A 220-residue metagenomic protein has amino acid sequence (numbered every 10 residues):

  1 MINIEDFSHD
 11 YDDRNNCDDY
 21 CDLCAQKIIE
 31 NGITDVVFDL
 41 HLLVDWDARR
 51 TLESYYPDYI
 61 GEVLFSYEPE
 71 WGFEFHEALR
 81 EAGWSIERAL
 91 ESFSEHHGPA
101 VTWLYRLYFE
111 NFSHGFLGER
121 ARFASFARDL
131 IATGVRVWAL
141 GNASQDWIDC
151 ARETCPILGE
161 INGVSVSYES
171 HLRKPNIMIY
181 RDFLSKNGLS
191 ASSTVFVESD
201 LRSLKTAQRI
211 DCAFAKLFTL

Functional and structural regions predicted by a protein language model:
I2-G72: Active-site neighborhood of HAD-like aspartate-dependent phosphohydrolases
V37-L40, W138-N142, E198: Short beta-strand segments
L42-V44, R49-T51, A143-D146, S170-L172 (+1 more regions): Short, solvent-exposed loop/turn segments at secondary-structure junctions
E74-F109: A metal-dependent, Asp-based hydrolase signature
R106-W138, I177: Short, acidic loop-to-helix structural element flanking the phosphoryl-transfer center in phosphate-processing enzymes
Q145-S193: Substrate-recognition "cap/lid" segment bordering the active-site pocket of phosphatases
A191-L220: Acidic, Mg2+-coordinating phosphoryl-transfer loop and its flanking beta/alpha structural elements, shared across
